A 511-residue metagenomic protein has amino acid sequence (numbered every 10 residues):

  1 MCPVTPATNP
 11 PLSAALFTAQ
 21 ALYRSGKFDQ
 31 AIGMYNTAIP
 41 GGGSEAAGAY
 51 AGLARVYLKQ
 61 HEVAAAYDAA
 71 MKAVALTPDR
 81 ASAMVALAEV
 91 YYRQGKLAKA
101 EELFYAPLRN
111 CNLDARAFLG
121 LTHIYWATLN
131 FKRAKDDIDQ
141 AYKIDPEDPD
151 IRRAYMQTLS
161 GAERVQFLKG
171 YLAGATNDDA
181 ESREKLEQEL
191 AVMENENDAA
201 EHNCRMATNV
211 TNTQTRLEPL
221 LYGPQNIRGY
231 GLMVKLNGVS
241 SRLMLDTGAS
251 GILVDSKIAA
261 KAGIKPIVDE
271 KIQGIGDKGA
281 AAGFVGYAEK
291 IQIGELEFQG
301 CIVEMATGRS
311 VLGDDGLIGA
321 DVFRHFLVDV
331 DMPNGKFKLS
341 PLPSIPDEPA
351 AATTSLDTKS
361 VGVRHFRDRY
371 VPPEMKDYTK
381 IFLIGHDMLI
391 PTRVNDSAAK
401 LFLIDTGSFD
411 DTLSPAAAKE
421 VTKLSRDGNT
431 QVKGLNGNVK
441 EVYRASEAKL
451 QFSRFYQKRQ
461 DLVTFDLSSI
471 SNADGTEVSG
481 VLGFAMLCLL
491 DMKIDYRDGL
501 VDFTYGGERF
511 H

Functional and structural regions predicted by a protein language model:
M1-F17, A21-G33, T37, G42 (+4 more regions): Pepsin/retropepsin-fold aspartyl endopeptidases
